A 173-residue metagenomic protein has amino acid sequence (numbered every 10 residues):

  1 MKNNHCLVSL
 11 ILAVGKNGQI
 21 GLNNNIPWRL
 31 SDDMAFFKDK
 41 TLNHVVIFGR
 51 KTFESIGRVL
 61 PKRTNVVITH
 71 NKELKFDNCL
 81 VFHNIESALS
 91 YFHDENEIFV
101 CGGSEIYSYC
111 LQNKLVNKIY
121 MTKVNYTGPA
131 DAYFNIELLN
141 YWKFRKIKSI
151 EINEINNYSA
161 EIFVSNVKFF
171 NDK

Functional and structural regions predicted by a protein language model:
K2-K173: Enzymes that bind and transform nitrogen-containing heteroaromatic metabolites
